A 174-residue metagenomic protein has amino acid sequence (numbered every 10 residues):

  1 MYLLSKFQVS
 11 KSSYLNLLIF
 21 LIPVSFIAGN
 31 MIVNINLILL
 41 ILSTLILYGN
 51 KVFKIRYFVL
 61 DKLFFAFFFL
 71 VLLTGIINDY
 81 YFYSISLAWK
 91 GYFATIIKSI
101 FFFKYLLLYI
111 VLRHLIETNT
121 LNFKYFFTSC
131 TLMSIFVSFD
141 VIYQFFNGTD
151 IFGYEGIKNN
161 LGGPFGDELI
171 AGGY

Functional and structural regions predicted by a protein language model:
M1-L87, F93-A94, H114-K124, T128-T131: Transmembrane signal-anchor hairpin modules in multi-pass inner-membrane enzymes, especially those that act on
I19, L107, G156: Short, conserved clusters of charged catalytic residues that mark active-site and nucleotide-handling motifs
A28-I35, I97-F101, G163-Y174: Membrane-interface micro-motifs in multi-pass membrane enzymes
I35, S99-Y105, H114, V141 (+1 more regions): Hydrophobic alpha-helical segments, especially transmembrane helices and their immediate juxtamembrane helical caps
L39-S43, F103-R113, G173-Y174: Hydrophobic cores of alpha-helical transmembrane segments in multi-pass inner/ER membrane proteins, independent
G75-G91, I135-G173: Membrane-interfacial helix-loop-helix modules of multi-pass inner-membrane proteins that assemble, modify, or transport
I100-L107, F127-D140: Transmembrane alpha-helices of multi-pass, membrane-embedded glycan-processing enzymes that use lipid-linked
